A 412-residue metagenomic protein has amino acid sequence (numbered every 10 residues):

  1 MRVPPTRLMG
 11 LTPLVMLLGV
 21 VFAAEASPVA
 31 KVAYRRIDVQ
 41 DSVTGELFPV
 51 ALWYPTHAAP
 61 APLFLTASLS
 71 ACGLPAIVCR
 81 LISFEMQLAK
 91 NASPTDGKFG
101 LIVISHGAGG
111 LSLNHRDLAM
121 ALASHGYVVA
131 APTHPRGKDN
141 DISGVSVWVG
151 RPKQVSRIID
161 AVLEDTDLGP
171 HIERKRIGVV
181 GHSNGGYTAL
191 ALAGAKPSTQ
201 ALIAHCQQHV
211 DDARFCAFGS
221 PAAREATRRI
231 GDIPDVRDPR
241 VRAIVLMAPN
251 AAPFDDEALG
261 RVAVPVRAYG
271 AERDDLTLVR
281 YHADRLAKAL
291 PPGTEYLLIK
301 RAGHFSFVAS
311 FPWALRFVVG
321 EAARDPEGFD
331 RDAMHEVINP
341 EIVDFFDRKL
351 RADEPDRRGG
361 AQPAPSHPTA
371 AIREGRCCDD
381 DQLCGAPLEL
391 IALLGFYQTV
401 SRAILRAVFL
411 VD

Functional and structural regions predicted by a protein language model:
S27-I102: Domain-level recognition of soluble alpha/beta enzyme cores, biased toward histidine phosphatases/phosphomutases
N91-F99, A108-D139, D275-T277: Short substrate-entry loop that stabilizes the transition state in hydrolases
V145-P170, Q207-A213: Alpha/beta-hydrolase active-site loop
L163, G186-S198: Short glycine-enriched nucleophile-adjacent loop and the immediately C-terminal alpha-helix near the catalytic center
H171-G181: Alpha/beta-hydrolase fold nucleophile elbow
A252, R273-T277, F305: Acidic catalytic loop of the alpha/beta-hydrolase fold
A268-G270: Short beta-strand/loop motif that positions the catalytic acidic residue of the alpha/beta-hydrolase fold
L278-A287: Short alpha-helix in the alpha/beta-hydrolase fold that links the catalytic acid
